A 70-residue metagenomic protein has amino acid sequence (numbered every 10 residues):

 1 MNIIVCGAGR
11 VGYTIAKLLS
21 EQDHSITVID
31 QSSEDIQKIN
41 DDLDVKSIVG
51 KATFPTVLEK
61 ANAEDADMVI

Functional and structural regions predicted by a protein language model:
M1-I70: Cytosolic regulatory regions of ion transport systems
